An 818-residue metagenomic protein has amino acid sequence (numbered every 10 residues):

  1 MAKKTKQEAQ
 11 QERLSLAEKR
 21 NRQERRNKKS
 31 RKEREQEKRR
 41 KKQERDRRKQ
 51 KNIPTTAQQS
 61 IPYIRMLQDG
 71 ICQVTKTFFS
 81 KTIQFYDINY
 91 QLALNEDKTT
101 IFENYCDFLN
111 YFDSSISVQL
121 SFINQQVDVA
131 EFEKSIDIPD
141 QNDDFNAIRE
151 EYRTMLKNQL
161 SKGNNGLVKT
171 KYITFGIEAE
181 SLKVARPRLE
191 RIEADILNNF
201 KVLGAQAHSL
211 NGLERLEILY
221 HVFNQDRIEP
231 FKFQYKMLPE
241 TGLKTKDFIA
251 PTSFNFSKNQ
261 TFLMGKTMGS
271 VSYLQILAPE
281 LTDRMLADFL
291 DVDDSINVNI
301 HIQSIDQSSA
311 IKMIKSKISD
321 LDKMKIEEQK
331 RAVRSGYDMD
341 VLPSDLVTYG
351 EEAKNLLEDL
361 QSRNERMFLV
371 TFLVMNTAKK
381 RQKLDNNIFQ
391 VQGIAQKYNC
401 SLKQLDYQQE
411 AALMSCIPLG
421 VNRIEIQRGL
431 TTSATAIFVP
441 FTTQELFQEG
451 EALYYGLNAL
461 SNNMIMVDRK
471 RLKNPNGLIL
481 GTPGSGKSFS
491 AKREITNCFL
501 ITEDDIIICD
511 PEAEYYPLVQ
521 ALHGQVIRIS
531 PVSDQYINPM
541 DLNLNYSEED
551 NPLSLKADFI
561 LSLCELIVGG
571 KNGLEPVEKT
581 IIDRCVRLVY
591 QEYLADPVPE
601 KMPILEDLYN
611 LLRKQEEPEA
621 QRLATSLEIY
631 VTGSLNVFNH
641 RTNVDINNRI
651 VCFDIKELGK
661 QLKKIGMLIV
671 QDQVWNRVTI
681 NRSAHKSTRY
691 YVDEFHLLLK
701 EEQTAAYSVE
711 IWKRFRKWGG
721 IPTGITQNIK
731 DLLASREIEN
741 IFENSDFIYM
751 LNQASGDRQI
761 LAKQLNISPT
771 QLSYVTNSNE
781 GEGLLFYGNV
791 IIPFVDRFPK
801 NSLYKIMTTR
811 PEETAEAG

Functional and structural regions predicted by a protein language model:
A2-F441: Extended, folded cores of ATP/NTP-driven motor/assembly subunits in large transport and secretion machines
I88, N95-S114, S121-Q125, I305 (+9 more regions): P-loop NTPase motor domains
I479: Hydrophobic anchor at the beta1->P-loop junction of P-loop NTPases
K487: Conserved lysine of the Walker
S490: Hydrophobic positions on the alpha1 helix immediately C-terminal to the Walker A/P-loop
N497-I507: Post-Walker A helix-loop "phosphate-sensing" segment adjacent to the P-loop in P-loop NTPases
H523-I527, E737-M750: A short helix-turn-beta junction within AAA+ P-loop NTPase domains corresponding to the substrate/partner-engaging
L765-A817: Conserved P-loop NTPase
